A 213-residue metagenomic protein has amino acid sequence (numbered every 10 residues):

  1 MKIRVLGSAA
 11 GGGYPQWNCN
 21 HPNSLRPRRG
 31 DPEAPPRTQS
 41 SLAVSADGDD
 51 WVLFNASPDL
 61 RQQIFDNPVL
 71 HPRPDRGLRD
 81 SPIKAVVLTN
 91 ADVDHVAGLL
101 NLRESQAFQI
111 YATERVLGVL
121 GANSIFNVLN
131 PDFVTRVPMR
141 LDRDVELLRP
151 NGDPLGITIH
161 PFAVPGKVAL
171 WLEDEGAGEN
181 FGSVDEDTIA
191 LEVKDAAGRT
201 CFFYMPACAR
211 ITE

Functional and structural regions predicted by a protein language model:
M1-Y204, A209-T212: Binuclear metal-dependent hydrolase catalytic cores
